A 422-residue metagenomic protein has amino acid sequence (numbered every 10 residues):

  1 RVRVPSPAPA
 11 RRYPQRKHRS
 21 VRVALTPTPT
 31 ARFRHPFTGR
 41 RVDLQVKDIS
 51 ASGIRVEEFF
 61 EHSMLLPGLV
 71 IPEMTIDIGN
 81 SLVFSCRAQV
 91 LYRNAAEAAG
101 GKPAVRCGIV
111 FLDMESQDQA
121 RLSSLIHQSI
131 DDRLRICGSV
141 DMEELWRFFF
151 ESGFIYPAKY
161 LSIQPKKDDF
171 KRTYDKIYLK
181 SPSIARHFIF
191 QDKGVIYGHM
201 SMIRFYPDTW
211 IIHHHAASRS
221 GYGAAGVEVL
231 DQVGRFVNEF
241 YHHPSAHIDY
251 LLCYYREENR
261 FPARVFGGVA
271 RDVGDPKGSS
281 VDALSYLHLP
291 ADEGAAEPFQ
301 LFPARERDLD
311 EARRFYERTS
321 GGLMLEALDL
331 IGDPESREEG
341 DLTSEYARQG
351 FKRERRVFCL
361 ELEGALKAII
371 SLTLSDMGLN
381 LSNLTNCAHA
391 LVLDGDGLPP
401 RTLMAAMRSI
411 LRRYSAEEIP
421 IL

Functional and structural regions predicted by a protein language model:
R1-H199, F236-P244, L251, E258-P262 (+3 more regions): Structured alpha-helical
R16-H18, R22-T26, H35, R307-R313 (+1 more regions): Long, positively charged binding patches that form subdomain-scale interaction surfaces for polyanionic ligands
A51, P207, E228, R307 (+1 more regions): Short, well-structured alpha-helical interface segments that form or flank functional binding sites
D132-P157, F299-E326: A short beta-loop-alpha structural element at the N-terminal edge of CoA-dependent acyl/N-acetyltransferase catalytic
F150-W210, G321-T385: A conserved beta-strand-loop-helix scaffold within acyl/acetyltransferase catalytic domains
I184, I203-S279, L374-L422: Acyl-donor binding region in acyl/amide transferases
A291-F302, R413-E418: C-terminal accessory/interaction regions of large nucleic acid-associated machines
